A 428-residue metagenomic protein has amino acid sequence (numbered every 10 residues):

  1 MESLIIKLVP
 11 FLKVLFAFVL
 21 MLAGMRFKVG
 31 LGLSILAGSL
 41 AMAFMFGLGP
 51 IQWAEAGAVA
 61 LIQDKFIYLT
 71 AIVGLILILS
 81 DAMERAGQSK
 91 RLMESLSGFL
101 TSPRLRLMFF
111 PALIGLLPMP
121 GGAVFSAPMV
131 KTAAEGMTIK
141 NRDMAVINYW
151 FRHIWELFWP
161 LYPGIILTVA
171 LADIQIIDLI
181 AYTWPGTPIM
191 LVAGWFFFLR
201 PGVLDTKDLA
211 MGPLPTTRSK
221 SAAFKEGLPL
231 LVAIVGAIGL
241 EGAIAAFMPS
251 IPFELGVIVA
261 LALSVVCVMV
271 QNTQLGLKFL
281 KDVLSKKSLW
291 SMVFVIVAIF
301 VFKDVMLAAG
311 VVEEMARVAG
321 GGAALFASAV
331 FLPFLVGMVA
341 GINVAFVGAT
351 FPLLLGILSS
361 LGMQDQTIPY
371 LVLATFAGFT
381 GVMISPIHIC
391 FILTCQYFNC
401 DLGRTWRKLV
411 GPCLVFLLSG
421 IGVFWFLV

Functional and structural regions predicted by a protein language model:
M1-A60, F66-Y68, W195-E314, W425-V428: Hydrophobic transmembrane alpha-helices of multi-pass small-molecule transporters
K7-L12, Q63-L69, S95-M108, M137-M144 (+3 more regions): Membrane-interfacial loop-to-helix junctions in multi-pass transporters
K28-L31, I67-L69, S80-G87, G115-P128 (+4 more regions): Short helix-coil transition sites and intra-membrane helix breaks within transmembrane domains of multi-pass
G38-M42, P111, F151-R152, P185-M190 (+5 more regions): Transmembrane alpha-helical core residues of multi-pass small-molecule transporters, especially secondary transporters
K65-V73, A112, D178-L191, M248-A262 (+2 more regions): Alpha-helical transmembrane segments
I72-L75, S97-M129, G322-L361, A374 (+1 more regions): Hydrophobic alpha-helical transmembrane segments of multi-pass integral membrane proteins, predominantly secondary
R91, G122-A134, Y162-A172, A345-S359 (+1 more regions): Re-entrant/interfacial helical elements at transmembrane boundaries that shape and gate the permeation pathway
M137-P229, C390-L427: Membrane-core helix-loop-helix motifs of multi-pass transport proteins
